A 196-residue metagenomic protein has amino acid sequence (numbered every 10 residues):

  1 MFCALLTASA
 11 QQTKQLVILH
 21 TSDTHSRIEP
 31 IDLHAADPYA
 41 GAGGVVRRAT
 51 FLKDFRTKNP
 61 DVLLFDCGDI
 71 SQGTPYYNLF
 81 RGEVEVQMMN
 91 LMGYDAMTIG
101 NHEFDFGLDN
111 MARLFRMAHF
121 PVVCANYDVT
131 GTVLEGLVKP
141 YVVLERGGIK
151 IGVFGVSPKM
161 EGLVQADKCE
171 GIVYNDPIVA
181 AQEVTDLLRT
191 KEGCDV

Functional and structural regions predicted by a protein language model:
M1-Q12: Bacterial Sec-dependent N-terminal signal peptides
A10-V196: Acidic, metal/ion-coordinating pockets
